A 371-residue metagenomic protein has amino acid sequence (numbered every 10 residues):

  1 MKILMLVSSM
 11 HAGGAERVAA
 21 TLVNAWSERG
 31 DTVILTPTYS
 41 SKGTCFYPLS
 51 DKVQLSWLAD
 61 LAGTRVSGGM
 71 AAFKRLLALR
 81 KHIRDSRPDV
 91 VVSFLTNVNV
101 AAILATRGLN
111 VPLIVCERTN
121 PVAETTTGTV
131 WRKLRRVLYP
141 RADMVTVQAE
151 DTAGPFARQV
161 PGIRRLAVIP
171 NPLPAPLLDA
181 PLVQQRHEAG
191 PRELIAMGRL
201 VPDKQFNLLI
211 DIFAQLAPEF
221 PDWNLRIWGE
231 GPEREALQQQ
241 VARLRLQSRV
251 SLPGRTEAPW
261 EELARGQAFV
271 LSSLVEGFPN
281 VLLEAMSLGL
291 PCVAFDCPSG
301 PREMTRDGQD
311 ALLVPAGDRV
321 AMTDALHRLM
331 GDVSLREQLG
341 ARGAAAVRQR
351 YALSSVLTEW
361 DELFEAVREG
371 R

Functional and structural regions predicted by a protein language model:
M5-G13, R17-S67, V168, P232: N-terminal strand-loop element at the rim of the active site of nucleotide-sugar-dependent glycosyltransferases
E16-T21, R192-P218, L225, P232-Q239 (+1 more regions): A conserved mid-protein helix/loop that constitutes part of the nucleotide-sugar donor-binding site
S93-N99, E117: Short His-centered aromatic/hydrophobic patch
A142-A167, L173-L178: A short, active-site helix/loop in glycosyltransferases that binds the activated sugar's phosphate group
R255, L274: Aromatic "clamp/platform" in nucleotide-sugar-dependent glycosyltransferases that forms part of the donor/acceptor
P291-F295: Short hydrophobic beta-strand element within catalytic cores of glycosyltransferases and related nucleotide-activated
R306-G308, L312-V320, R328-V333: Conserved acidic donor-binding segment of nucleotide-sugar-dependent glycosyltransferases
A321, R328, L335-Q349, V356-E362: A short, well-ordered alpha-helix in the C-terminal region of glycosyltransferases
